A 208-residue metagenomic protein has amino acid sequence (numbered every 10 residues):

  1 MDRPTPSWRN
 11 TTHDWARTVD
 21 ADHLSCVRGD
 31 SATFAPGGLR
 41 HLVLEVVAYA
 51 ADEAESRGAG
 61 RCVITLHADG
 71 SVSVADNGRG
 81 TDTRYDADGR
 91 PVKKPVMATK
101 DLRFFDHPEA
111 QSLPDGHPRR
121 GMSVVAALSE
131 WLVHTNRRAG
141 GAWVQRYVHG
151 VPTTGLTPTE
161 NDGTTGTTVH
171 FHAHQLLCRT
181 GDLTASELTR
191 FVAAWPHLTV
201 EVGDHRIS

Functional and structural regions predicted by a protein language model:
M1-A59, D86-A87, G181-S186, S208: Bergerat-fold GHKL ATPase/HATPase_c domain
H23-T33, G78-G155, N161: Flexible ATP-lid and adjacent glycine-rich G1/G2 motifs of the Bergerat
E45-R79, T83: ATP-lid-like helix-loop hinge signature
V63, S73, V124, V133 (+1 more regions): Structured core elements
T65-H67, T135-R137, E201-H205: Short hydrophobic alpha-helical segments used for membrane anchoring or interfacial signaling
L128-L132, T164-T167, W195-H197: Short glycine-/polar-rich loops that comprise or flank the Walker A/P-loop and associated switch/sensor motifs
G155-A173: Extended charged low-complexity segments that act as oligomerization/scaffolding linkers
T168-S208: Glycine/threonine-rich ATP-lid/beta-loop region of ATP-binding domains
